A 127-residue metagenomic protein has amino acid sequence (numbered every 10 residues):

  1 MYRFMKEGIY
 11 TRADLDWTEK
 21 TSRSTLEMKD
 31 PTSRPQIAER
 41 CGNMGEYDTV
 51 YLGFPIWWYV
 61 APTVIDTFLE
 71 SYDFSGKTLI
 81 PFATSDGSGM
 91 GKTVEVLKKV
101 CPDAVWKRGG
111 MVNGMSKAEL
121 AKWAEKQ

Functional and structural regions predicted by a protein language model:
M1-L52, Y59-A61, D66, E70 (+1 more regions): N-terminal beta1-alpha1-beta2 submodule of the flavodoxin-like/Rossmannoid cofactor-binding fold
Y2-E7, G53-P55, F82-S85, G110-V112: Active-site-proximal beta-strand/loop segments in catalytic clefts of secreted hydrolases
M44, E70-G76, V100-C101: Short, conserved loop/helix-junction motifs that constitute active-site signature segments in enzyme catalytic cores
D48, K77-T78: Surface-exposed loop/turn positions
Y51, F74, S85-G87: Short glycine/serine/threonine-biased micro-segments
I80-S116: Short, glycine-/small-residue-rich phosphate/pyrophosphate-handling segment
